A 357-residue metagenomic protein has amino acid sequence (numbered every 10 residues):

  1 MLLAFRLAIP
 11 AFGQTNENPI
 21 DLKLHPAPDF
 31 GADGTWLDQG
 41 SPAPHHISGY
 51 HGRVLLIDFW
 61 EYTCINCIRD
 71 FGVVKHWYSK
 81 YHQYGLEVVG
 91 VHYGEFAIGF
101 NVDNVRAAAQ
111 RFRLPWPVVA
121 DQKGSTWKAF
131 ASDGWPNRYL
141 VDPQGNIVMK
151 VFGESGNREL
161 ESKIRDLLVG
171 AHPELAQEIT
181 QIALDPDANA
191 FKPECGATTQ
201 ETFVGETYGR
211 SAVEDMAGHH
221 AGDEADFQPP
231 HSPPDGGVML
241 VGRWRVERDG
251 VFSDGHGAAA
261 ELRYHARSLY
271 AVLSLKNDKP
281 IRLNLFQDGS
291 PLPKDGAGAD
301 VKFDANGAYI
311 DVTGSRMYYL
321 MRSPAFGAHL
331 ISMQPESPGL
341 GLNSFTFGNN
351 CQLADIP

Functional and structural regions predicted by a protein language model:
R6, F12-D38, P42-P44, R158-P357: Non-globular targeting/processing and membrane-anchoring segments
P44-I68, V74, E87-V88: Short active-site neighborhood of thiol/selenol oxidoreductases, capturing the structured segment around
H51-L55, Q83-E87, R113-W116, P143: Loop/turn elements at helix/coil->beta-strand transitions in domains of secreted/extracellular proteins
E61-N66, G94-I98, G124-T126, I147 (+1 more regions): Solvent-exposed loop/turn segments at secondary-structure junctions within structured extracellular/periplasmic domains
I68-R111, Q122-T126, I281-L283, N350: Structural microenvironment flanking redox-active thiols in thiol-disulfide oxidoreductases
R69, S79-Q83, Q110-R113, A131 (+2 more regions): Sec-exported extracytoplasmic/periplasmic mature domains
R106-V141, A271: Short, internal strand/loop/helix patches that form the active-site neighborhood or redox-interaction surface
S132-N137, D142-A171: Non-catalytic, surface beta->alpha helical segment in thiol-disulfide oxidoreductase systems
